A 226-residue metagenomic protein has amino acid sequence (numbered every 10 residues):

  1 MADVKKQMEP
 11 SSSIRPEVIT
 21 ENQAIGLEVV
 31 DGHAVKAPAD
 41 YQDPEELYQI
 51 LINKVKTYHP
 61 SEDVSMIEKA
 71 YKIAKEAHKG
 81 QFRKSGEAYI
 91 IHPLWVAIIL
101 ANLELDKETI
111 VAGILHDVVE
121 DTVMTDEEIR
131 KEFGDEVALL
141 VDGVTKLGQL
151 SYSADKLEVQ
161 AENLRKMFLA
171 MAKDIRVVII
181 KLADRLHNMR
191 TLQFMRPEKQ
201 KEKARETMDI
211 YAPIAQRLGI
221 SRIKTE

Functional and structural regions predicted by a protein language model:
M1-E226: Active-site helical microenvironments for divalent-metal-assisted chemistry
